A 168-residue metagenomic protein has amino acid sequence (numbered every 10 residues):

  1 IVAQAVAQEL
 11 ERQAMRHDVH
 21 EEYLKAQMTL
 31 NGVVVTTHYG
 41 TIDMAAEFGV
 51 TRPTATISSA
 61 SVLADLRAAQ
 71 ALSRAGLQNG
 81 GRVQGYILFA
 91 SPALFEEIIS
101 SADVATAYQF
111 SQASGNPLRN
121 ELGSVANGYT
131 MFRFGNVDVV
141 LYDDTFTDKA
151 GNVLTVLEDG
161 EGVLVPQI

Functional and structural regions predicted by a protein language model:
I1-G49, D65, Q70-E96: Long, contiguous amphipathic alpha-helices that act as assembly "spine/axial" helices in icosahedral shell and virion
T41-D43, T56, D138: Ser/Thr- (and often Asn-) enriched beta-sheet segments in non-cytosolic proteins
F48, S58, F132: Contiguous, function-dense segments enriched for cysteine-driven chemistry and partner/ligand-binding capacity
A55-A64: A surface/extracellular/periplasmic glyco- and lipid-processing/surface-interacting theme
G81-I168: Extended oligomerization regions of viral-like shell subunits
